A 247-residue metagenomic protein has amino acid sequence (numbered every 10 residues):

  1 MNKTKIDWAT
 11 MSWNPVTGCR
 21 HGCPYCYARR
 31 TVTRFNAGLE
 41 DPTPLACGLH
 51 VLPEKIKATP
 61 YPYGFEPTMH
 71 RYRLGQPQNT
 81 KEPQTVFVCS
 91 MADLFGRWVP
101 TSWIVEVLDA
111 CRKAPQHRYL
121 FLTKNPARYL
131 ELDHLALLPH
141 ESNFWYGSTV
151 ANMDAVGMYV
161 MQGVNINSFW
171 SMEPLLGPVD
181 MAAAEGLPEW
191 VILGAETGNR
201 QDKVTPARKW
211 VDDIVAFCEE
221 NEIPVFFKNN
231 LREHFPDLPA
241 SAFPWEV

Functional and structural regions predicted by a protein language model:
M1-F144, M153-M161, V179-A183, V204: Conserved Radical SAM active-site core
M1-M11, R34-D41, L176, D180-V247: Auxiliary Fe-S-binding modules of radical SAM enzymes
P83, A110-H117, G163-N167, D213-P224: A structural motif corresponding to the C-terminal end of an alpha-helix and its immediate exit/capping segment
T85-F87, R118-L120, N143-G147, N167-S171 (+2 more regions): Structural preference for beta-strand elements that scaffold enzyme active sites
M91-D93, K124-P126, T149-M153, E173-L175 (+2 more regions): Active-site beta-loop-alpha junctions enriched in small/polar residues
W103, M172, A207-R208: Nucleic-acid endo/exonuclease domains
H134, L138, N143-G147, D237-V247: Short, electropositive alpha-helical surface patch
Y159-L187: A mid-sequence, solvent-exposed acidic-amphipathic segment
